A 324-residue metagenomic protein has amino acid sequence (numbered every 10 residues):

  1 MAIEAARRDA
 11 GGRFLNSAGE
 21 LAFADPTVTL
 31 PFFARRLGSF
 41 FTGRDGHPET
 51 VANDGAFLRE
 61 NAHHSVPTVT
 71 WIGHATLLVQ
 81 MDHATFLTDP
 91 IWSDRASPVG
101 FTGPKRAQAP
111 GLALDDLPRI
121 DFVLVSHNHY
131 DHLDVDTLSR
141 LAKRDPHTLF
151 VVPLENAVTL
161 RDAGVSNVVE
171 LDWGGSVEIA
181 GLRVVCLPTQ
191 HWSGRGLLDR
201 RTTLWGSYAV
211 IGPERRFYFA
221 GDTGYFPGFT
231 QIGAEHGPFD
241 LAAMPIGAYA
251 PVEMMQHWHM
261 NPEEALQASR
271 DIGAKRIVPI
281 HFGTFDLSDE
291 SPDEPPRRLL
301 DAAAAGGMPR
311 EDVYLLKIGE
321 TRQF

Functional and structural regions predicted by a protein language model:
M1-D116, I211-G221, D240-G247, D301 (+1 more regions): Metallo-beta-lactamase
I3-S17, D116-L117, F122, H129 (+5 more regions): Cap/insert and terminal regions of metallo-dependent hydrolase folds
D45-H64, V152-R215, R298-E320: Metallo-beta-lactamase
T76-L77, P110-D115, R140-L141, V158 (+4 more regions): Short, flexible, glycine/charge-rich loop motifs used to bind or transfer phosphoryl groups or to couple energy/partner
L77-D82, E178-D240, Q256, M260-E263: Catalytic core of the metallo-beta-lactamase
W92-A109, W192-D199, A250-H259, D286: Acidic/histidine-rich helix-loop elements that form or flank divalent-metal/phosphate-binding sites at the catalytic
W92-G100, G111-S176, L187-P188: Active-site HxH/HxHxD metal-binding segment of metal-dependent hydrolases
Q323: Catalytic cores of alpha/beta
